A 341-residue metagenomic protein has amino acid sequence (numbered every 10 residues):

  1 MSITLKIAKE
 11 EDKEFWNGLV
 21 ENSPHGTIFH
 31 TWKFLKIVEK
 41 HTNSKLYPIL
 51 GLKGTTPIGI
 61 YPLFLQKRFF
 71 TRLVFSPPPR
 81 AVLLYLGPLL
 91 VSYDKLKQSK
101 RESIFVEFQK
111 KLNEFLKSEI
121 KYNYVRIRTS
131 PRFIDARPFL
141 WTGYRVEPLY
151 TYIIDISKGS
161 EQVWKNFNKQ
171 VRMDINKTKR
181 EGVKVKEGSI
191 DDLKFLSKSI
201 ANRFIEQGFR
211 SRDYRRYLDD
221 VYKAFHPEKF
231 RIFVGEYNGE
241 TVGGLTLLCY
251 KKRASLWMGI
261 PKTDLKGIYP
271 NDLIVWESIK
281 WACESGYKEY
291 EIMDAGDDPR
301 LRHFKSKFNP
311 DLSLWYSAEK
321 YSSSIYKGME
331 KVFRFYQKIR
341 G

Functional and structural regions predicted by a protein language model:
I3-T71, S130-G267: A conserved beta-strand-loop-helix scaffold within acyl/acetyltransferase catalytic domains
L50-P57, D94, D219-G328: Aromatic (often tryptophan-rich) hydrophobic motifs at membrane interfaces
L65, P131-R132, L140-Q162, Y287-G341: Active-site/acyl-donor-binding loops of N-acyltransferases
L65-G87: Conserved acyl-donor/pantetheine-binding loop and adjacent beta-alpha core of acyl/acetyltransferases and related
P79-L90, V146-I153: Acyl/amide activation-and-transfer machinery of modular secondary-metabolite enzymes
Y85-K100, S157-K158, G259-I268: A short, internal acetyl-CoA/4′-phosphopantetheine-binding micro-motif in the GNAT/acyltransferase core
S103-P148: Non-catalytic accessory segments adjacent to catalytic cores
V125-R126, K186, K288-M293: Short catalytic-loop micro-motif centered on adjacent basic/acidic residues
